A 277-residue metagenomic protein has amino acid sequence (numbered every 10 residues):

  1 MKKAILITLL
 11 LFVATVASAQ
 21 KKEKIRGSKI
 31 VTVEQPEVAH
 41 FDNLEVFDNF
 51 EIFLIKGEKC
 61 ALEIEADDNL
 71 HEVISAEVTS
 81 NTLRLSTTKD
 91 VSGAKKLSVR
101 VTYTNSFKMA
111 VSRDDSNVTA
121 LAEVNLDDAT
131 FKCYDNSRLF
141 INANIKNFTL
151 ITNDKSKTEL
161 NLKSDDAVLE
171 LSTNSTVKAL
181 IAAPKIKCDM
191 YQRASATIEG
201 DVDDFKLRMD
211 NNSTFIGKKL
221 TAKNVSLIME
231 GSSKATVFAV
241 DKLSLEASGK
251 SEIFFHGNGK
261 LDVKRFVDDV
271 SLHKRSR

Functional and structural regions predicted by a protein language model:
M1-R277: Intrinsically disordered, low-complexity terminal regions
